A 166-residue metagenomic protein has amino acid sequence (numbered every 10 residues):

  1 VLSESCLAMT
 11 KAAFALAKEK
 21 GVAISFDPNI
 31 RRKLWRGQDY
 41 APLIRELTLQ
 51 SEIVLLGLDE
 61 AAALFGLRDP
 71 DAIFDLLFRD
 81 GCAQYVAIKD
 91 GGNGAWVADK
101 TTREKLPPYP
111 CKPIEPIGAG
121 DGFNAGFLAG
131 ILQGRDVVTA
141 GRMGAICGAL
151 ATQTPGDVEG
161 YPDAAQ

Functional and structural regions predicted by a protein language model:
V1-L76, Q84, N93-G94: Conserved beta-alpha-beta core of the PfkB/ribokinase-like small-molecule kinase fold
A15-E19, P70-Q166: Conserved phosphate-binding/catalytic region of the ribokinase-like
